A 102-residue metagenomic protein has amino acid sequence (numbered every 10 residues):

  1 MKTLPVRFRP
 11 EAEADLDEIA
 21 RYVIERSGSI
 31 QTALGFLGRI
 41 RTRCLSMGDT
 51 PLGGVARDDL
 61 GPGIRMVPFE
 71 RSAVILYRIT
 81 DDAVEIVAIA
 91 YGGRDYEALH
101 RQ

Functional and structural regions predicted by a protein language model:
M1-L37: Arg/Lys-rich, positively charged N-terminal/basic patches that mediate binding to nucleic acids
R9-E11, Y22, T50, I89-G92: Generic beta-structure capping elements
R21, G28, L45, D49-L52 (+2 more regions): Generic structural signal for secondary-structure transition and capping sites
S27, F69-V74, R78-Q102: Enriched for short, Lys/Arg-rich terminal
G28-F36, V55, G61, D81 (+1 more regions): Solvent-exposed interaction patches of small proteins and small membrane subunits
T42, T50-D82: Basic/aromatic recognition patch in beta-strand/loop cores that engages polyanionic ligands
